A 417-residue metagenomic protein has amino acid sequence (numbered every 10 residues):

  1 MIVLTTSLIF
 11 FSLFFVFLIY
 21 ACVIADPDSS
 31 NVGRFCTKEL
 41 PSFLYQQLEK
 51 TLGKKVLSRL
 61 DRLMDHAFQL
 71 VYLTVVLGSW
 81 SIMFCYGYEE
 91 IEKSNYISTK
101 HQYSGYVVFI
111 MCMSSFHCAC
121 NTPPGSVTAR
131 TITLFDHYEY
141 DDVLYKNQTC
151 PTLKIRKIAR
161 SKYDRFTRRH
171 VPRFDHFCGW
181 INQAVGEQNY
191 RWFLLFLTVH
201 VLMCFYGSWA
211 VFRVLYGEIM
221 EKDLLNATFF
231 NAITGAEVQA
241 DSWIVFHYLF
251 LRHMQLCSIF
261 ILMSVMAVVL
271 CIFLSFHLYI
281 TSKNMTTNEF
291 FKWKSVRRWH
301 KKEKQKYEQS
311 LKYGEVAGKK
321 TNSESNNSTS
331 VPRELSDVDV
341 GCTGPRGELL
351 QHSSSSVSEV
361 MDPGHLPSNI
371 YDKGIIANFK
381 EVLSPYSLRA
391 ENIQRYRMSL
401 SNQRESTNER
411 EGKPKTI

Functional and structural regions predicted by a protein language model:
M1-F177, I181-I417: Membrane-associated feature with strongest affinity for ZDHHC
